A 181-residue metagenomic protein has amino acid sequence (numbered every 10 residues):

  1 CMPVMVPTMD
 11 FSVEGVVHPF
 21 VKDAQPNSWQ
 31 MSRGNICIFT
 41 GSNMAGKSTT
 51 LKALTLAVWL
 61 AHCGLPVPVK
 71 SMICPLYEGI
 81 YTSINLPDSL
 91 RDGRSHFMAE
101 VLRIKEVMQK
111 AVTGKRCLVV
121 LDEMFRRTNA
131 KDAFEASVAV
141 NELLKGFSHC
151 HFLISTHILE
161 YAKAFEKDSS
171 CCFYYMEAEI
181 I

Functional and structural regions predicted by a protein language model:
P3-I181: ATPase nucleotide-binding head domains, primarily ABC-like/P-loop NTPase cores
